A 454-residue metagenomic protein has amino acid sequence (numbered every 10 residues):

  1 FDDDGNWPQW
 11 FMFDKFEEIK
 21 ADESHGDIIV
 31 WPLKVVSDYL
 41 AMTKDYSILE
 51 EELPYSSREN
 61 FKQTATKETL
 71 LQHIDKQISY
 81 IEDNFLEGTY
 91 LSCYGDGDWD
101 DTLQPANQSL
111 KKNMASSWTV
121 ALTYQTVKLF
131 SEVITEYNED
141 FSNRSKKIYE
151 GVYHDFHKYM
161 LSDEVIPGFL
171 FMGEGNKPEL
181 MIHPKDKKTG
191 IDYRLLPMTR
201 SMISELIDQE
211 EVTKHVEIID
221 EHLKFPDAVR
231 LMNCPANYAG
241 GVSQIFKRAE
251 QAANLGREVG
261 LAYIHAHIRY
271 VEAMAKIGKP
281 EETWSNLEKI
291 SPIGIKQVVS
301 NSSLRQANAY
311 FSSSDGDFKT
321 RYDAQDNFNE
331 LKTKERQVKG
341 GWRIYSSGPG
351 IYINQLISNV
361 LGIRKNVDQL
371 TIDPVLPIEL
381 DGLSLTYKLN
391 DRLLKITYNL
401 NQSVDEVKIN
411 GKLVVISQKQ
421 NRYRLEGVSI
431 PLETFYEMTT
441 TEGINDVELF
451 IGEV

Functional and structural regions predicted by a protein language model:
F1-N6, V30-W31, S37-A115, D140 (+3 more regions): Active-site acid/base region of carbohydrate-active enzymes
F1-T89, S116-V120, Y124, R257-T283 (+6 more regions): Aromatic-rich carbohydrate-recognition surfaces in CAZymes
P8-Q9, W118, L122-F246, E288 (+2 more regions): Catalytic cores of carbohydrate-active enzymes
D14-I19, G95-S117, E179-T189, S201 (+3 more regions): Active-site-adjacent structural elements in folded domains
G26-I29, T43-K44, N113, K188 (+2 more regions): Short, well-ordered loop/turn elements at secondary-structure boundaries
T43, F130, I134-N138, E281 (+1 more regions): Long alpha-helical scaffolds in large eukaryotic adaptor/regulatory proteins, encompassing alpha-solenoid repeat systems
P178-L180, R194-M198, F246-E250, H265-A266 (+2 more regions): Short acidic (Asp/Glu) and glycine-rich catalytic loops that position anionic groups and cofactors
E221-K224, Q251-V259, R269-V454: Non-catalytic C-terminal accessory modules of carbohydrate-active enzymes
